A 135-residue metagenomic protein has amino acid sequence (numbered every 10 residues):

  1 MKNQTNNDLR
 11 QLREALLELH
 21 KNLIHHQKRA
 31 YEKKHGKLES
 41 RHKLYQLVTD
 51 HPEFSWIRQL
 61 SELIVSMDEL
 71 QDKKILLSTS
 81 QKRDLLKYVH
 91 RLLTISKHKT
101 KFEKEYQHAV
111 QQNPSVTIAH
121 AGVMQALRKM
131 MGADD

Functional and structural regions predicted by a protein language model:
M1-D135: Surface-exposed peri-terminal alpha-helical interaction modules
